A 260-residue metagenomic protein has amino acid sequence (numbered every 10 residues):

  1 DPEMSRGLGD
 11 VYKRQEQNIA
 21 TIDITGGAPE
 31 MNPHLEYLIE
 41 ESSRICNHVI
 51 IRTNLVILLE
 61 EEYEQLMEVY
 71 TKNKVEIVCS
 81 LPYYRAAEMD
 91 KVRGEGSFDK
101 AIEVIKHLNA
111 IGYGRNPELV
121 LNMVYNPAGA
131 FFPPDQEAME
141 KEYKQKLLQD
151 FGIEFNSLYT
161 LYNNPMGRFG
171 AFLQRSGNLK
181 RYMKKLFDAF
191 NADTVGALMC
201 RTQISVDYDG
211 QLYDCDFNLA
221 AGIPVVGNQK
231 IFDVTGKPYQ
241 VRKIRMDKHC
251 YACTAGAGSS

Functional and structural regions predicted by a protein language model:
D1-Y12: Single conserved hydrophobic/aromatic residue that forms the stacking wall/gate of nucleotide- or nucleobase-binding
R6, Q17-N32, S43-E62, Y70-I105 (+1 more regions): Core AdoMet radical
D10-G26, R242, K248-C250: Short Fe-S-cluster ligation motifs
N32-E36, E60-E64, P133-E137: Conserved strand-to-helix beginnings and helix N-cap segments that scaffold or border functional pockets
E36-E40, L66-Y70, I105, K144 (+1 more regions): Short amphipathic alpha-helical segments and helix-helix/interface helices
R85-M199: Radical SAM enzyme [4Fe-4S]-AdoMet core and its adjacent flexible, acidic and glycine-rich loops/tails across
F187-N218: C-terminal accessory regions of radical SAM enzymes
Q211-S260: Flexible mid-to-C-terminal extensions adjoining Fe-S/redox cofactors in radical SAM and related proteins
